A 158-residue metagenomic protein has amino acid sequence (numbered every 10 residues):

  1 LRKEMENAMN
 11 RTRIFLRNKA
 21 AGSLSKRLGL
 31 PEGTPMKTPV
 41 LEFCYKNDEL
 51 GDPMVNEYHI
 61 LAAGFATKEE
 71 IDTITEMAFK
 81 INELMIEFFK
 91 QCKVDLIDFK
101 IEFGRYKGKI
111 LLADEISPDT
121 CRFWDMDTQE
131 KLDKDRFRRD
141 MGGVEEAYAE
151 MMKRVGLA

Functional and structural regions predicted by a protein language model:
L1-D98, R105-A158: Acidic/polar, glycine-anchored loop/turn motif associated with catalytic or activation segments that engage anionic
